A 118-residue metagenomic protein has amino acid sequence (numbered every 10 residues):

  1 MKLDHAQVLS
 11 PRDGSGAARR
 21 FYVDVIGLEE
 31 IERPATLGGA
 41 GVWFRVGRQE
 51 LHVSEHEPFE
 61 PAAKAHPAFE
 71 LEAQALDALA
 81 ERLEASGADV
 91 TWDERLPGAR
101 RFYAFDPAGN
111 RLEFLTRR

Functional and structural regions predicted by a protein language model:
M1-R19, P67: N-terminal beta-strand motif that seeds the catalytic metal site of vicinal oxygen chelate
K2, S86-R118: Vicinal oxygen chelate
A18-V23, L83, G109: Conserved active-site tyrosine of GNAT-family acetyltransferases
G27-P34, G87-D93: Short secondary-structure junctions
E29-A63, R111-T116: Conserved short beta-strand elements that form part of the metal-binding/catalytic scaffold of enzyme active sites
A40-V42, A65, G98-F102: Short beta-strand micro-motifs in enzyme catalytic cores
A65-L83: Mid-chain, well-packed structural core segment of small domains
